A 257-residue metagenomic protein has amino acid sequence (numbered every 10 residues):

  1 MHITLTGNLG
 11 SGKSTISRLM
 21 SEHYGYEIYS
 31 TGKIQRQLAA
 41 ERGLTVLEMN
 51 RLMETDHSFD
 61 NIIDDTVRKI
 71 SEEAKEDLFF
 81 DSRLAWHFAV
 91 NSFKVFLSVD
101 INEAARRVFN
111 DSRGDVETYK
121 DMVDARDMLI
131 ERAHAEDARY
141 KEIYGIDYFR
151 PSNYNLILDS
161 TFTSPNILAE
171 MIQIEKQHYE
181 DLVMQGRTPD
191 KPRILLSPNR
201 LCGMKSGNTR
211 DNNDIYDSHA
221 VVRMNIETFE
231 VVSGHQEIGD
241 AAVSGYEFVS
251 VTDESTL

Functional and structural regions predicted by a protein language model:
L5: Hydrophobic anchor at the beta1->P-loop junction of P-loop NTPases
K13: Conserved lysine of the Walker
I16, M20: Hydrophobic positions on the alpha1 helix immediately C-terminal to the Walker A/P-loop
T31-A89, N102-E103, G114, H134: ATP-dependent small-molecule kinase phosphotransfer cores that center on conserved nucleotide phosphate-binding segments
N91-D115, Y119-M128: Conserved phosphate-donor/acceptor-positioning beta-strand/loop module used by diverse small-molecule
E117-L168: Small-molecule kinase domains that catalyze NTP-dependent phosphoryl transfer to phosphate-bearing small molecules
E180-T228, V249: Short alpha-helix boundary/capping and kink motifs at helix termini
Y216-L257: A short, basic-hydrophobic beta/loop patch
